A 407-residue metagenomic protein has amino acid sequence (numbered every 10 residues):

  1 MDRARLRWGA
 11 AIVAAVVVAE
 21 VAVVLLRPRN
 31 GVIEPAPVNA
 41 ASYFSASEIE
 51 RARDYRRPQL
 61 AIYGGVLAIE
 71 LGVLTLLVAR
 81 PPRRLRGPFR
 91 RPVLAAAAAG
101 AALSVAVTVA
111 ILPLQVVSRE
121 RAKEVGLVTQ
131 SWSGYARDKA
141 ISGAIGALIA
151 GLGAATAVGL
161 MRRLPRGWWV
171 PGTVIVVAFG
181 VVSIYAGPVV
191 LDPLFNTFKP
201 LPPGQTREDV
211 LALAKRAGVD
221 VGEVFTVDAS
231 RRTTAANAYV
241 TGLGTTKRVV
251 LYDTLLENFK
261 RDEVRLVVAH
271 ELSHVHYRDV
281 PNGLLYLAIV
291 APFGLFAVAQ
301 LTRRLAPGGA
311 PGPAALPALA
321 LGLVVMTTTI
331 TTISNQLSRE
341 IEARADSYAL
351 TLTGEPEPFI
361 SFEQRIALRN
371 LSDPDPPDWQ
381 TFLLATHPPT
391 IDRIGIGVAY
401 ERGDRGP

Functional and structural regions predicted by a protein language model:
M1-D2: N-terminal Lys/Arg-rich, disordered targeting/topogenic segments
R5-A10, V23-R80, R84-P311, V324-P407: Polar-ligand-bearing catalytic/cofactor-coordination segments of membrane-embedded or membrane-tethered inner-membrane
A10-V18: Intrinsic, low-complexity terminal and presequence regions
A310-A320: N-terminal signal-anchor/signal peptide hydrophobic helix marking the start of the first transmembrane segment
